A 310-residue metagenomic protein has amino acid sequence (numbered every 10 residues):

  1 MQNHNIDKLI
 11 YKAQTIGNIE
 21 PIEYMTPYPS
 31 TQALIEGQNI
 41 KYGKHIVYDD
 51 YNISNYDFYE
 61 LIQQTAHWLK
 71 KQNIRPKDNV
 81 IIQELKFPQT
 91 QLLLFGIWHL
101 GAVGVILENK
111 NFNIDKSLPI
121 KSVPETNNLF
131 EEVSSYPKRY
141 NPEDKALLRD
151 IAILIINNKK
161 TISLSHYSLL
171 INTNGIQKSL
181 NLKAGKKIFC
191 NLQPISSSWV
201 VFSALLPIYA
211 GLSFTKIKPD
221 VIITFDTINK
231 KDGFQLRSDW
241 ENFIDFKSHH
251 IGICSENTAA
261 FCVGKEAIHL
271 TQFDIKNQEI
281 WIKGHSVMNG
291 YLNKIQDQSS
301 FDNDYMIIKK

Functional and structural regions predicted by a protein language model:
M1-I53, D57-Q72, P76, P137-I155: N-lobe entry segment of adenylate-forming
G37-Q38, F58, I62, L69 (+5 more regions): Adenylate-forming
D49-Y51, H67-N109, F189-S197: Conserved AMP-binding/adenylate-forming
I81-E84, T90, L94, W98-S134 (+3 more regions): Short beta-strand->loop structural element characteristic of the AMP-binding/adenylate-forming
Q83-P88, L94, E108, D150-I151 (+5 more regions): Conserved AMP-binding
N113-N174, K178, I222-T224, K230-E266: ANL superfamily adenylate-forming
L170-K187, P194-D232, K247: Conserved AMP-binding/adenylation subdomain of ANL enzymes
W281-K310: Conserved ATP-binding/catalytic segment of the ANL
